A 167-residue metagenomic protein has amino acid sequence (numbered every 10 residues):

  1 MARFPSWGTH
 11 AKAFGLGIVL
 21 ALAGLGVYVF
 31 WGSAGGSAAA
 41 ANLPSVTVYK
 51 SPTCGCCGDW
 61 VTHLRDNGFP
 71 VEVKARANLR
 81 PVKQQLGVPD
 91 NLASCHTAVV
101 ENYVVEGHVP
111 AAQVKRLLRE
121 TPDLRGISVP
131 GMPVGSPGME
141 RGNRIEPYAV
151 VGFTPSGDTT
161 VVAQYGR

Functional and structural regions predicted by a protein language model:
M1-S45, G135-G142, P147-R167: Secretory/periplasmic and organellar redox-cofactor proteins
A39-V61, R65-N67: Local sequence-structure signature of Cys/Sec-based thiol-disulfide redox active-site neighborhoods
S45, T53-C56, R80, L86-D90 (+1 more regions): Conserved nucleotide-cofactor-binding alpha/beta core module
S45-V46, F69-P70, E101-V104: Short active-site oxyanion
Y49-S51, K74-R76, H108, P130-M132: Active-site-proximal beta-strand/loop segments in catalytic clefts of secreted hydrolases
T53, W60, A75-N78, P110-V114: Stable alpha-helical elements in mature extracytoplasmic
V61-P81: Conserved helix-turn-beta segment immediately C-terminal to the redox Cys motif in thioredoxin-like folds
Q85-R167: Thiol/selenol-based redox catalytic cores and closely related redox-interacting motifs
